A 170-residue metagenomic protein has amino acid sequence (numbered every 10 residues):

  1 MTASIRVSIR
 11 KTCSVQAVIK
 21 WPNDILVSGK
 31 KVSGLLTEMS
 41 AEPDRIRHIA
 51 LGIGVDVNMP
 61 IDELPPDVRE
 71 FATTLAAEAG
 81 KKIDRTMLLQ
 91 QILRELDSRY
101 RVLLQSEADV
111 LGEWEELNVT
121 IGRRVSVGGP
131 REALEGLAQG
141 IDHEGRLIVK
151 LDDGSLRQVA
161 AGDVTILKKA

Functional and structural regions predicted by a protein language model:
M1-Q16, V27-A170: Long, positively charged amphipathic alpha-helical accessory segments at protein N-termini or as interdomain linkers
